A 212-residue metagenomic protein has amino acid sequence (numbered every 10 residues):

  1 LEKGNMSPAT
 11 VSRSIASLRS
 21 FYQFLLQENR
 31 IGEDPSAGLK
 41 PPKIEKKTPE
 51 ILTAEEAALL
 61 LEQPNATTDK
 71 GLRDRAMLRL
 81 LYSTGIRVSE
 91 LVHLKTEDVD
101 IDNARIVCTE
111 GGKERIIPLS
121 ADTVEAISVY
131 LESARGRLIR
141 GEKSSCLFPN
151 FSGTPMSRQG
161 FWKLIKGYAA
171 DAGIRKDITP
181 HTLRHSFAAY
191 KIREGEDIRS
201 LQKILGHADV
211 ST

Functional and structural regions predicted by a protein language model:
L1-T212: Conserved catalytic core of the tyrosine transesterase superfamily
